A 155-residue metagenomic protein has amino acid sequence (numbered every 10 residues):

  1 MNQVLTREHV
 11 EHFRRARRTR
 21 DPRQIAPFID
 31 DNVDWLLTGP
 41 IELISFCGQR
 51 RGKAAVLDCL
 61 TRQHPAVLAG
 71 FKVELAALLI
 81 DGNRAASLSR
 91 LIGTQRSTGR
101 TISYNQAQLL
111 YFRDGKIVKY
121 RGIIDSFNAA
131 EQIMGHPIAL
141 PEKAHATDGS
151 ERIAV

Functional and structural regions predicted by a protein language model:
M1-L5, T61-V155: A beta-strand edge to alpha-helix "cap/lid" segment located at domain peripheries
N2-D21, F28: Short, aromatic-enriched amphipathic alpha-helices that serve as compact interaction elements
V4, R23-Q24, D30-N83: A solvent-exposed, acidic/Ser-Thr-rich amphipathic alpha-helical stretch
H9, D21, C59-L60, Q106: Hydrophobic alpha-helical segments typical of transmembrane helices and their membrane-interface/capping positions
F13, Q24-I25, V33, G52 (+4 more regions): Hydrophobic pocket/interface hotspot
R14-A16, D21-Q24, E74-A76, S97: Short helix-to-loop capping/linker segments positioned immediately adjacent to catalytic or ligand/cofactor-binding
